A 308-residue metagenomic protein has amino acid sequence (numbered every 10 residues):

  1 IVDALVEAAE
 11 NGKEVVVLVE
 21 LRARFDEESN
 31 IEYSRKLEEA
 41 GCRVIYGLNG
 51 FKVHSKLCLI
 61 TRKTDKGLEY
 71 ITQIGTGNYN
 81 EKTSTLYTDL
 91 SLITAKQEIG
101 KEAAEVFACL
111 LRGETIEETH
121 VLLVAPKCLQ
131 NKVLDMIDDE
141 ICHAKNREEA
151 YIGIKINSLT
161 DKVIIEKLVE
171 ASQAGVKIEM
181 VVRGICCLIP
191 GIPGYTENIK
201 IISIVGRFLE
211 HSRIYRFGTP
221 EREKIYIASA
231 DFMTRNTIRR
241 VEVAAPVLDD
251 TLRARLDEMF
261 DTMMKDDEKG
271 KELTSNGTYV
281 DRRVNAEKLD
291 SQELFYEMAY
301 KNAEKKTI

Functional and structural regions predicted by a protein language model:
E7, N11-T83, I93, E98-G100 (+1 more regions): PLD/PLD-like phosphodiesterase catalytic module centered on the HKD motif
T85-T88: Acidic/polar active-site rim loop that often engages polyanionic ligands
E98-E117, K132: Short, compositionally biased "basic patch" segments
G113-L122, R147-E149: Gly-rich Lys/Arg/Thr-decorated short loops/hinges at beta-loop-alpha junctions or inter-strand turns that position
